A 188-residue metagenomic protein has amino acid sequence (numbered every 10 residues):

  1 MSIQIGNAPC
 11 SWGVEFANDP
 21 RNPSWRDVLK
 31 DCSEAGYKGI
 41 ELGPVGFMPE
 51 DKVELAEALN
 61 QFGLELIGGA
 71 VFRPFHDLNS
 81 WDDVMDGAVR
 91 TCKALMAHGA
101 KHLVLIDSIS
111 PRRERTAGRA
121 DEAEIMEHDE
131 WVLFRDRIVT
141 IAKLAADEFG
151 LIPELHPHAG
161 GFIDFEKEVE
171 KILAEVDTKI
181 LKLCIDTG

Functional and structural regions predicted by a protein language model:
M1-H102, H128-T140, T178-K182: N-terminal pre-domain/capping segments
S11-G13, P44-G46, F72-F75, D107-P111 (+2 more regions): Active-site-proximal loop/turn and secondary-structure-junction residues that shape catalytic pockets, frequently
S80-I185: Active-site acidic/histidine proton-transfer and metal-coordination neighborhood in alpha/beta enzyme cores
